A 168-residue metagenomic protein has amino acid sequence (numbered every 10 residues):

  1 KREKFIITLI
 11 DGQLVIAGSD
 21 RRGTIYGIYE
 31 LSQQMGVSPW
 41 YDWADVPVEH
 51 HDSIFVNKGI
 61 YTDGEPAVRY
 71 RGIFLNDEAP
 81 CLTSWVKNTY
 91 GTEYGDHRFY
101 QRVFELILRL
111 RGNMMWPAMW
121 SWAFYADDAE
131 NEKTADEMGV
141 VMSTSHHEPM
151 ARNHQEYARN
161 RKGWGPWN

Functional and structural regions predicted by a protein language model:
K1-E65: Contiguous, structured surface segment used for ligand recognition
P47, A67-N168: Aromatic-lined carbohydrate-binding surfaces of glycoside hydrolases
